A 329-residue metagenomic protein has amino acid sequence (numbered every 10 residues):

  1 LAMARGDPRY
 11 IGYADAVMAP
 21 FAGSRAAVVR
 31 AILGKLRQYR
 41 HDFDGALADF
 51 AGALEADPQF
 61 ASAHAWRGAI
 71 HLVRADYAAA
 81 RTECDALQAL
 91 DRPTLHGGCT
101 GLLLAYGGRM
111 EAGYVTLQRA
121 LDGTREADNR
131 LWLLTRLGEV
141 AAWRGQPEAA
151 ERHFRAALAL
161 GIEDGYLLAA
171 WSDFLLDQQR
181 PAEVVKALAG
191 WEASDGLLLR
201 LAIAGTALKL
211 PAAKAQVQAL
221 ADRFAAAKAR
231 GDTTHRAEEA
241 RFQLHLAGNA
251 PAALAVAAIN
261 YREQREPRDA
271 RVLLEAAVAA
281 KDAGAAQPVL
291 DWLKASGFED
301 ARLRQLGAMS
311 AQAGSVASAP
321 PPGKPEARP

Functional and structural regions predicted by a protein language model:
D7-I11, F43, Y77, M110 (+6 more regions): TPR-repeat structural position
G23-A26, P58, D91-R92, R125-D128 (+4 more regions): Short coil turns that delineate tetratricopeptide repeat
V28, S62, L95-H96, N129-W132 (+5 more regions): Start-of-helix register in tetratricopeptide repeats
I32, W66, C99-T100, R136 (+4 more regions): Canonical tetratricopeptide repeat
K35, A69, L102-L103, E139 (+5 more regions): Residue-level recognition of tetratricopeptide repeat
Y39, V73-R74, Y106-G107, W143 (+5 more regions): Register position in tetratricopeptide repeats
